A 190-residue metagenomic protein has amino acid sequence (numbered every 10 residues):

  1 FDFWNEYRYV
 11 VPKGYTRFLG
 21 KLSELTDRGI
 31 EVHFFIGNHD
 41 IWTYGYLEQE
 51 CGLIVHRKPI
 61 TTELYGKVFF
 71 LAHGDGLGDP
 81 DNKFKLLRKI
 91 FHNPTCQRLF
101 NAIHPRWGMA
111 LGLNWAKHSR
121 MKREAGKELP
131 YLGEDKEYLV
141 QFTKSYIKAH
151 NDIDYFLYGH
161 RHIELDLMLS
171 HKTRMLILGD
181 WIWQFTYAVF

Functional and structural regions predicted by a protein language model:
F1-L64: Core catalytic region of metal-dependent phosphoesterases/phosphodiesterases, especially metallo-beta-lactamase-like
D2-E24, K122-I153: N-terminal short leaders/motifs
W4, W42-T43, G78, M109 (+1 more regions): Hydrophobic positions within alpha-helical membrane elements
E24-G29, L64-K67, L99-R106, Y187-F190: Short C-terminal domain-edge/linker segments immediately following a structured domain
G45-Q49, A110, N114, K122-G126 (+2 more regions): Short amphipathic alpha-helical patches
E50-R57, F70, D75, D79-T95 (+1 more regions): Conserved beta-sheet core of the metallophosphoesterase superfamily
E63-Y65, L169-S170: Active-site beta-strand termini and strand-to-loop segments that position acidic
G74-Y138: Active-site-proximal loop/helix segment associated with metal-binding centers of metalloenzymes
